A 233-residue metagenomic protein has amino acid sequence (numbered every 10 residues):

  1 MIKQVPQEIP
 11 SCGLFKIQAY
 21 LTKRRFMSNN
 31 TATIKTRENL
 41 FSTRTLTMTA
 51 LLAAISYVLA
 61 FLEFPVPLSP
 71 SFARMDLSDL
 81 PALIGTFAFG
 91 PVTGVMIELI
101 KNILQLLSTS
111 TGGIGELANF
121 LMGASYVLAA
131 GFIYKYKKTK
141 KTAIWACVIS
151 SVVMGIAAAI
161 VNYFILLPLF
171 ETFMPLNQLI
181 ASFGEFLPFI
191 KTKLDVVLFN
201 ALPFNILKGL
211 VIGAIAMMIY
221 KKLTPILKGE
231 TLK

Functional and structural regions predicted by a protein language model:
Q4: Cationic, low-complexity basic patches in intrinsically disordered or flexible, solvent-exposed regions
C12-K233: Loop-helix junctions at membrane interfaces
